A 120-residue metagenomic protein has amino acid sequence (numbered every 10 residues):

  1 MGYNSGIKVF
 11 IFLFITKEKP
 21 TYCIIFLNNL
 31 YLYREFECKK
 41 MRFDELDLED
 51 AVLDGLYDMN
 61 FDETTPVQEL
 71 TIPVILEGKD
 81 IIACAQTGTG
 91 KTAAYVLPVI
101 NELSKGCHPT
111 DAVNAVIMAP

Functional and structural regions predicted by a protein language model:
K8, F12, T16, I25-L27: Residues marking helix boundaries in flexible regions
Y22-P120: SF2 DExD/H RNA helicase N-terminal ATP-binding lobe
